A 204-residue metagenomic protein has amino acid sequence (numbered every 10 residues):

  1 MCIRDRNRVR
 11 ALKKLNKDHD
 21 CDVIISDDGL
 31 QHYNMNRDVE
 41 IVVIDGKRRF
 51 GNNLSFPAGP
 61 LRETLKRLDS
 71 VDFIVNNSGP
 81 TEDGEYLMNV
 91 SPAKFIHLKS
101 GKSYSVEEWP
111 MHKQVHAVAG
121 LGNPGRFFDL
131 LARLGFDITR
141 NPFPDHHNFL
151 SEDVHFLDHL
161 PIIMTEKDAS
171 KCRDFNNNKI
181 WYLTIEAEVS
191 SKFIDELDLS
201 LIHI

Functional and structural regions predicted by a protein language model:
M1-I3, I162, I202-I204: Conserved small/polar residues in nucleotide/adenosyl-binding loops
R4-T81: Phosphate/Mg2+-binding loops and adjacent switch elements in nucleotide/diphosphate-handling enzyme cores
A11-K14, R126-F127, K171-C172: Phosphate- and divalent-cation-binding pockets in alpha/beta enzyme and binding domains that engage nucleotide-derived
Y33, D83, S170-C172: Short glycine-rich, flexible loops that bind phosphorylated cofactors or substrates
N36, S70, L134, N176-K179: Short, structured coil segments at secondary-structure junctions
R49-D158: C-terminal accessory "lid"/substrate-recognition subdomains
P144, K179-L199: Short, flexible loop segments at boundaries between secondary-structure elements
P161-K167: Acidic beta-strand-to-loop metal/phosphate-binding motif
